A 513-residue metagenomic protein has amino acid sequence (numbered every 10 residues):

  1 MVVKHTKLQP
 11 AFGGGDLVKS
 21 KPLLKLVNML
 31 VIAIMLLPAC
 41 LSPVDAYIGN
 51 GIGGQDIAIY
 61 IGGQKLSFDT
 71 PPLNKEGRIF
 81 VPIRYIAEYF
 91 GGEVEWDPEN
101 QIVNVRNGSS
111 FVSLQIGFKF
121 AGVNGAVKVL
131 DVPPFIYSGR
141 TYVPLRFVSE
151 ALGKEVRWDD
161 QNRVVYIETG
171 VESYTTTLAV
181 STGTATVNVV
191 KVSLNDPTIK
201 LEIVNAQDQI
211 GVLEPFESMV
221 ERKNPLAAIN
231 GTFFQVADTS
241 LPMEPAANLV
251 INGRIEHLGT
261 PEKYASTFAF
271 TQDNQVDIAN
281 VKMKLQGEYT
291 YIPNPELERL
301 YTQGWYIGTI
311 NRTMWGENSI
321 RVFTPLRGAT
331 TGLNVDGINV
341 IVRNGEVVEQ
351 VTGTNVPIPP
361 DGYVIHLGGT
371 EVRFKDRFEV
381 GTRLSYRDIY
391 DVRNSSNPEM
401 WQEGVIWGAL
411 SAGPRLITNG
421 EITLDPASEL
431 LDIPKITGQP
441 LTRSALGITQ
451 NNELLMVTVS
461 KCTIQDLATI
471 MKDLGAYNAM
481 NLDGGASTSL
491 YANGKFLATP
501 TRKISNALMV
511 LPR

Functional and structural regions predicted by a protein language model:
V3, A11-D16, A39-I48, V127 (+1 more regions): Gly/Ser/Thr/Pro-rich low-complexity, intrinsically disordered segments
G13-V31, M35-N188: Primary recognition of N-terminal secretory signal peptides and signal-anchoring hydrophobic helices
